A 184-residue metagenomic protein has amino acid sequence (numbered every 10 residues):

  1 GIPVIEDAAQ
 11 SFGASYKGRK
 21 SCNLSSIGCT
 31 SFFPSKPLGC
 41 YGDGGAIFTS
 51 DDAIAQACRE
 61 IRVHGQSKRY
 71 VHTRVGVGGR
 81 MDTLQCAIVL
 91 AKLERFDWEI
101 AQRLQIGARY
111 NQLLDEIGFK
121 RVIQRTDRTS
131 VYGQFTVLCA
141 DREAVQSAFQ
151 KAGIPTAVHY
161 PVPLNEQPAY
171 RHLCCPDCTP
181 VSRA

Functional and structural regions predicted by a protein language model:
G1-I2: A short helix->loop->beta-strand "cap" motif at the edges of active sites that frequently abuts
E6-G39, K68-T73: Conserved active-site segment immediately N-terminal to the catalytic lysine that forms the internal aldimine
A9-Q10, F33, D43, R59-V63 (+1 more regions): Histidine-centered beta-alpha loop that forms part of the nucleotide-sugar donor binding/catalytic region in diverse
S15, S50-A184: PLP-dependent aminotransferase class I/II
K20-L24, I47, C174-D177: Short, hinge-like loop/turn segments at secondary-structure boundaries
C22, S31, G45-D51: Short beta-strand-to-turn element immediately C-terminal to the catalytic PLP-Schiff-base lysine in fold type I
C29, A46, Q134-T136: Short aromatic/hydrophobic contact patches that present stacked aromatics for nucleic-acid/ligand binding
C40-G44, V89: Adenylate-forming
